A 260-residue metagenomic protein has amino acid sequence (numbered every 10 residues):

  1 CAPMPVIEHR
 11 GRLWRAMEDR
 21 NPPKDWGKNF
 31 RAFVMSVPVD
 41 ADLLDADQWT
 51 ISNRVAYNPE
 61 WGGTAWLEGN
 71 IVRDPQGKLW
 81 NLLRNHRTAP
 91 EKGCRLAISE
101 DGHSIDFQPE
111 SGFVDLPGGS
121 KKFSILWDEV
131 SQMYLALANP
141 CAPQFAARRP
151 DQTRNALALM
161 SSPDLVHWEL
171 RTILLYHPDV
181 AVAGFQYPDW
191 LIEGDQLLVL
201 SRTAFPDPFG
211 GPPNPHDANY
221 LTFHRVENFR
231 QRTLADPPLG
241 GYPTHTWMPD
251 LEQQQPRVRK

Functional and structural regions predicted by a protein language model:
C1-A2, V6-E68, V72-G119, W127-A181 (+2 more regions): Beta-rich carbohydrate-recognition and catalytic domains
